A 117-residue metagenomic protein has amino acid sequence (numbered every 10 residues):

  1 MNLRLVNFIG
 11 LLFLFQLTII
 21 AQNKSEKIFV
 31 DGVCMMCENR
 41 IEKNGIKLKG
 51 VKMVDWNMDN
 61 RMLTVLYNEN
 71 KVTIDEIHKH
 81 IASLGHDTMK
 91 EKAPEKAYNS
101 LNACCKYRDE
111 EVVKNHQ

Functional and structural regions predicted by a protein language model:
M1-S25: Bacterial Sec-dependent N-terminal signal peptides
F15, I28-D31, Y98-N99: Processing junctions and N-termini across compartments
F29-M62: N-terminal targeting signals for Sec/Tat export/insertion, comprising classic cleavable signal peptides
I41-N44, E76-G85: Short amphipathic alpha-helices in soluble, non-transmembrane regions that often serve as interface/regulatory elements
M58-L66, K96-N102: Surface-exposed aromatic
N68-V72: Helix N-cap motif at beta-to-alpha junctions
G85-A97: Conserved short beta-strand edge segments in small beta-sheet-based binding/regulatory domains
Y98-Q117: Short, low-order "capping/linker" segments at domain edges
